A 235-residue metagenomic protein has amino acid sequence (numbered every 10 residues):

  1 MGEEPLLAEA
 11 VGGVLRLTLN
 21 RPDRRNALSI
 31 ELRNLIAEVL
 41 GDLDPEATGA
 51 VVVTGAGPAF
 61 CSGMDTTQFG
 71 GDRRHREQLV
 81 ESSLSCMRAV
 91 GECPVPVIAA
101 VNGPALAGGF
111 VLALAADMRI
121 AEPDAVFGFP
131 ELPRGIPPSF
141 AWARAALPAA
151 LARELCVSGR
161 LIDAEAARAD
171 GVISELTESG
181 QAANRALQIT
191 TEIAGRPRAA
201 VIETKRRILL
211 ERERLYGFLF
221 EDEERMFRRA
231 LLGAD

Functional and structural regions predicted by a protein language model:
M1-A56: Conserved CoA-thioester-binding segment of acyl-CoA-metabolizing enzymes
M1-L15, G159-A164, N184, Q188-D235: C-terminal alpha-helix plus adjacent terminal tail
G2, L6, R88-R198: Crotonase-fold acyl-CoA enzyme core
G12, T66, S83, F140 (+3 more regions): A general structural signal for well-ordered alpha-helical segments in protein cores
L17, R21, I36, V53 (+5 more regions): Terminal peptide-recognition signature
L32-L35, S82, A182, E223: Hydrophobic alpha-helical membrane-association signature
N34, G55-A89, L215: Glycine- (often His-adjacent) and acidic-residue-rich active-site loop that binds/positions the CoA thioester
P58-S62, A105-A107, I208: Short, active-site-adjacent cap segments at secondary-structure transitions
